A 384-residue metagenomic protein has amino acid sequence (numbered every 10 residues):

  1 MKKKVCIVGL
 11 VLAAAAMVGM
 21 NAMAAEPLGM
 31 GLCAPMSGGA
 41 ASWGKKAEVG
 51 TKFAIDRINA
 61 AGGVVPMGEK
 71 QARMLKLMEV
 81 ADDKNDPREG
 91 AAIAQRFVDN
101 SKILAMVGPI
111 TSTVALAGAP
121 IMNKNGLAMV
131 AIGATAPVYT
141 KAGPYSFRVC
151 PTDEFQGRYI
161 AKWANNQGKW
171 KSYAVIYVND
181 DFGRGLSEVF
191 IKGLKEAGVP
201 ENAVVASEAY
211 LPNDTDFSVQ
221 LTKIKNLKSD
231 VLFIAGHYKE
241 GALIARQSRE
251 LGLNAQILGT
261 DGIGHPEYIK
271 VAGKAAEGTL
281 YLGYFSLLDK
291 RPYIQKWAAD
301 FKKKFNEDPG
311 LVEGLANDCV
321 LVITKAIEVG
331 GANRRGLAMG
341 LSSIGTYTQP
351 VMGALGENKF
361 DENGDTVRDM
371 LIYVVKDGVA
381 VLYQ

Functional and structural regions predicted by a protein language model:
K2-A14, G19-Q384: Extracytosolic ligand-binding ectodomains
